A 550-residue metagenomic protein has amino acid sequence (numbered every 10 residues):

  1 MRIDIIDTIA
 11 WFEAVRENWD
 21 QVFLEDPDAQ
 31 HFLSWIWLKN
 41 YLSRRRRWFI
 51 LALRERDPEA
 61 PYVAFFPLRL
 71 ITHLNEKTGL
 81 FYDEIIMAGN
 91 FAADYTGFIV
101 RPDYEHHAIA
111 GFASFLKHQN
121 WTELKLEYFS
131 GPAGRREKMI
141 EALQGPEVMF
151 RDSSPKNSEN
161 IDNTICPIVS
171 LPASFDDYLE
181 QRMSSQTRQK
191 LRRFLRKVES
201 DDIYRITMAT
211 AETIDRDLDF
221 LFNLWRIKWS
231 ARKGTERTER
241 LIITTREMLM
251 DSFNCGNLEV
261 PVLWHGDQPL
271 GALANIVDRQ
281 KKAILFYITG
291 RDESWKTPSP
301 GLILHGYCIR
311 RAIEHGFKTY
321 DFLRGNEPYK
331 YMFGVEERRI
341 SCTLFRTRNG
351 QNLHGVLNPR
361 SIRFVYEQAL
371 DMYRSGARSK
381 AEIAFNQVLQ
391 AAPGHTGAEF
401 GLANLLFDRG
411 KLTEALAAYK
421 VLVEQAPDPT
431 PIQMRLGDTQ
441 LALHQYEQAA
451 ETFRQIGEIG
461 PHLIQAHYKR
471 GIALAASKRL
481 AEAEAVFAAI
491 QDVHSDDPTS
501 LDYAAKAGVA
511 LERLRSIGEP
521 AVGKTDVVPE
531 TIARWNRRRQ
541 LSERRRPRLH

Functional and structural regions predicted by a protein language model:
R2-I85, Y128-K296: A conserved beta-strand-loop-helix scaffold within acyl/acetyltransferase catalytic domains
L70, M139-D176, K318-E367, M372: Active-site/acyl-donor-binding loops of N-acyltransferases
R363, G397, P431, Q465 (+2 more regions): Start-of-helix register in tetratricopeptide repeats
R374, D408-R409, A442, A476 (+2 more regions): Register position in tetratricopeptide repeats
G401, R435, K469, Y503-K506 (+1 more regions): Canonical tetratricopeptide repeat
